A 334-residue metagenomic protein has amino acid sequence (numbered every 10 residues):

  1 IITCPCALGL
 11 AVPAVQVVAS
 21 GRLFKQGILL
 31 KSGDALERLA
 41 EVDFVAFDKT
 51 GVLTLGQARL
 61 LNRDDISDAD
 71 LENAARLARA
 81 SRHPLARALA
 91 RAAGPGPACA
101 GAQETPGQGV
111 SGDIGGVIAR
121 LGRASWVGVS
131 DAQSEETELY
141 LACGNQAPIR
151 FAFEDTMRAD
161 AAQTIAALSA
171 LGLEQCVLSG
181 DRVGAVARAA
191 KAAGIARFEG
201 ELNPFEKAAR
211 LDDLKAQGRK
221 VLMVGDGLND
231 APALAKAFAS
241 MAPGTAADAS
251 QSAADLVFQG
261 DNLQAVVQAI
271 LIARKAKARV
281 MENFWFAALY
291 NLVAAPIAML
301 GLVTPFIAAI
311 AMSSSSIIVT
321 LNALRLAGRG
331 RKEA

Functional and structural regions predicted by a protein language model:
I1-I2, Q16, L29, F47 (+8 more regions): A short hydrophobic beta-strand position within the conserved nucleotide-binding domain
I1-K49, L77, L168, A190 (+2 more regions): Hydrophobic alpha-helical transmembrane segments
L8, V52-L53, A147: Hydrophobic "anchor" residues
V17, L39, L71, A86 (+4 more regions): A general structural signal for well-ordered alpha-helical segments in protein cores
L30, G116, C143-E282, Y290: Conserved ATP-binding TGD loop and adjacent catalytic N/P-domain core of P-type ATPases
G33-A74, D113: Conserved cytosolic catalytic loops of P-type ATPases
L60-L173, V183, A192-L211: P-type ATPase nucleotide-binding
I118-G122, A242-P243, T320: Short hydrophobic-aromatic micro-motifs
